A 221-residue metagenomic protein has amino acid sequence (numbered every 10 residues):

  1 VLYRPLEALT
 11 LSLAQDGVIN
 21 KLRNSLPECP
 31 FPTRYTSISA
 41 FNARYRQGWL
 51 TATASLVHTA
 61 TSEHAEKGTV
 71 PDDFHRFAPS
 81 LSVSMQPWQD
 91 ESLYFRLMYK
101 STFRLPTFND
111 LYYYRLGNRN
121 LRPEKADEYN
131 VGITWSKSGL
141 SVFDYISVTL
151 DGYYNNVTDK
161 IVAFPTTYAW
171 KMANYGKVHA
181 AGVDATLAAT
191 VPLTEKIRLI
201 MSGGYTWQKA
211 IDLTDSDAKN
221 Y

Functional and structural regions predicted by a protein language model:
V1, Y35-F41, A60, F77-L81 (+4 more regions): Hydrophobic, lipid-facing positions within transmembrane beta-strands of outer-membrane proteins
Y3-T10, G48-L50, P87-L93, S138-I146 (+1 more regions): Short loop/turn motifs that connect adjacent beta-strands in outer-membrane beta-barrel proteins
R4, A8-D90: Signature of Gram-negative outer-membrane beta-barrel scaffolds
E7, W49, S147-N156, A173-Y221: Gram-negative outer-membrane beta-barrel transporters
L11-L13, L50-A54, P79, L93-L97 (+3 more regions): Transmembrane beta-strands of outer-membrane beta-barrel proteins
G17-R23, Q47-W49, L56-H64, M85 (+6 more regions): Transmembrane beta-strands of outer-membrane beta-barrel pores
L26-T33, K67-A78, L105-K125, N155-H179 (+1 more regions): Outer-membrane beta-barrel domain signature, especially the mid-to-C-terminal portions of large Gram-negative OMP
W88, F95-M98, R104, E124-A188: Membrane-embedded beta-barrel scaffold of Gram-negative outer-membrane proteins
